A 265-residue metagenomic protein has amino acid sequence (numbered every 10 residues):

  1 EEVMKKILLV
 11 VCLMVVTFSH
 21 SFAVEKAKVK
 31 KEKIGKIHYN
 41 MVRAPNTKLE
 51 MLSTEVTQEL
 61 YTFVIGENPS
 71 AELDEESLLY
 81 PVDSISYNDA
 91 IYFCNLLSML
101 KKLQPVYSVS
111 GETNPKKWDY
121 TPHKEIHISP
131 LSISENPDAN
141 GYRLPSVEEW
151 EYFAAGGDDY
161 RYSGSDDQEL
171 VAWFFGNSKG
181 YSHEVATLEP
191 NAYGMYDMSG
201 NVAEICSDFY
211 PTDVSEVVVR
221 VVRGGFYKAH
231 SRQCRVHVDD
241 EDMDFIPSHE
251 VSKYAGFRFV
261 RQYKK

Functional and structural regions predicted by a protein language model:
E1-V3: Short, Lys/Arg-enriched N-terminal segments with co-localized hydrophobic residues within the first ~10-30 amino acids
I7-V16: Sec-dependent N-terminal signal peptides
T17-F22: C-terminal segment of classical bacterial N-terminal signal peptides
V24-A71, L78-M99, F153, G200: A short glycine-rich, aromatic-capped structural motif
E50-L52, C206, R258-V260: Residues within well-ordered beta-strands of beta-sheet-rich folds
L73-Y80, S110-N114: Short linear capping/connector segments at secondary-structure termini
Y87, I91-M243, V251-K253: Functional-site microenvironments in short loops/helix caps that host divalent-cation chemistry
V251-K265: Short, structured beta-strand segments at or near domain termini in extracellular proteins/domains
